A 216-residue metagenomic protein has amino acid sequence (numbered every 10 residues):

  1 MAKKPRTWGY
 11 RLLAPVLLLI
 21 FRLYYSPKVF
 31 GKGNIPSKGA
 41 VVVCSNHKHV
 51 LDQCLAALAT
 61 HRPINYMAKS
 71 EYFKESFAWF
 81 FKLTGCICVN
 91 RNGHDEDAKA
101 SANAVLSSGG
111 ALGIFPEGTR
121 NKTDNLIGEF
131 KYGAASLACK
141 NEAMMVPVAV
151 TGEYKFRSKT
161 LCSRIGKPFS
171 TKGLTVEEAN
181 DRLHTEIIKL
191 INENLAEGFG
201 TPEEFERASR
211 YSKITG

Functional and structural regions predicted by a protein language model:
A2-K4, W8, K99-G216: Non-catalytic C-terminal accessory region of glycerolipid acyltransferases and related lyso-lipid remodeling enzymes
G9, R22, P36-G93: Catalytic core of membrane glycerolipid acyltransferases/transacylases, capturing the structured, soluble-facing
R11-F21: N-terminal nucleotide/polyanion-binding subdomain common to many enzyme families
V16-L17, L83-N90, G118-K122: Short, basic, glycine/proline-bearing loop/turn elements
R22-F30: Short gly/ser/thr-rich secondary-structure transition/capping motifs
Y25, N92-D95, I127: A conditional alpha-helix N-cap/helix-loop micro-motif detector
V29, V43, Y66, C86 (+2 more regions): Generic preference for hydrophobic
V29-F30, I87-N90, T171: Short acidic-hydrophobic, aromatic-tinged amphipathic segments that line or gate anion-handling sites
